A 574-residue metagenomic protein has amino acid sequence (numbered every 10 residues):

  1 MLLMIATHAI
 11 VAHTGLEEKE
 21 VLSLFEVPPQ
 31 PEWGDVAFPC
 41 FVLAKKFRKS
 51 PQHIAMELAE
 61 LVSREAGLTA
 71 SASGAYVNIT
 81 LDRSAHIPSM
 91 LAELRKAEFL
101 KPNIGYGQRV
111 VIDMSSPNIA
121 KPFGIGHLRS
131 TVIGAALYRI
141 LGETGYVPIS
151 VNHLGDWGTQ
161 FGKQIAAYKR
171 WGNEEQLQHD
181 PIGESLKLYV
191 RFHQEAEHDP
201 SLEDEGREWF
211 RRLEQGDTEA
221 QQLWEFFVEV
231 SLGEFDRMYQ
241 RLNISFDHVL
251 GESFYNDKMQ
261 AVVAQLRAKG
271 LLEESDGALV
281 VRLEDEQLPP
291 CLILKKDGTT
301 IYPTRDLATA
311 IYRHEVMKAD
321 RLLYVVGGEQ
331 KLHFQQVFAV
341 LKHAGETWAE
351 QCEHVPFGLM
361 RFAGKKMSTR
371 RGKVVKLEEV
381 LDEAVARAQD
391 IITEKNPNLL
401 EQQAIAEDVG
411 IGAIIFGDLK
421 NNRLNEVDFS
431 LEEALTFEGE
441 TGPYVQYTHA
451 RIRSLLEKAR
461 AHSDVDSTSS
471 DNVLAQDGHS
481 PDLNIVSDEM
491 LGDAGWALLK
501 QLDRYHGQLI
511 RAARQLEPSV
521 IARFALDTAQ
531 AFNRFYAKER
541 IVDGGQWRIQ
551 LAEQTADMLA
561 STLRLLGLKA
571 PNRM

Functional and structural regions predicted by a protein language model:
M1-I87, K96, I104-M574: Non-catalytic interaction-recognition regions
A92-E98: Short acidic (Asp/Glu) patches
